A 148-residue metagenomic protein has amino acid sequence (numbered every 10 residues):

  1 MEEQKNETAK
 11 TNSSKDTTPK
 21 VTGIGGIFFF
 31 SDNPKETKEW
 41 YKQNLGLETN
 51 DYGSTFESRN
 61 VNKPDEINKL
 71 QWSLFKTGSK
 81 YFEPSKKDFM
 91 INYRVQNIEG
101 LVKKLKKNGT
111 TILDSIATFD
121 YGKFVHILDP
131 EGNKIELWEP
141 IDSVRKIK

Functional and structural regions predicted by a protein language model:
E2-K38, D88-I91, S143-K148: N-terminal beta-strand motif that seeds the catalytic metal site of vicinal oxygen chelate
E2-S13, L47-K86, I127-P130, K134-D142: Conserved short beta-strand elements that form part of the metal-binding/catalytic scaffold of enzyme active sites
S14-T18, G25-F28, K80-Y81, V102 (+3 more regions): Aromatic-enriched hydrophobic runs in primary sequence
T18-T22, F28-S73, K107, V125: Core segments of cupin and vicinal oxygen chelate
I24-G25, T37, Y52, Q71 (+4 more regions): A general marker of short, structured functional hotspots
D32-E36, P84-K134: Vicinal oxygen chelate
